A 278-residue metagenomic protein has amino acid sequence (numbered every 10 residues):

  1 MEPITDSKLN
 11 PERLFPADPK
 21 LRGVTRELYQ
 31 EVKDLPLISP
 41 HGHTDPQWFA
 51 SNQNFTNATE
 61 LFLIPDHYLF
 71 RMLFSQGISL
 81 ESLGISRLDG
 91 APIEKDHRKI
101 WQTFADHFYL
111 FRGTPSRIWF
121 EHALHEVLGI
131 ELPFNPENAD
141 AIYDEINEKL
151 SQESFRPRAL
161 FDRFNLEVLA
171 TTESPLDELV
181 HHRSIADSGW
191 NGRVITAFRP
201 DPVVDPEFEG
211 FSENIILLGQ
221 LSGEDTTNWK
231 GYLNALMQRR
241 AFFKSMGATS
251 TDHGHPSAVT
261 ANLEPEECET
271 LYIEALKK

Functional and structural regions predicted by a protein language model:
E2-P36, G42-K278: Metal-cofactor-binding active-site regions of metalloenzymes
